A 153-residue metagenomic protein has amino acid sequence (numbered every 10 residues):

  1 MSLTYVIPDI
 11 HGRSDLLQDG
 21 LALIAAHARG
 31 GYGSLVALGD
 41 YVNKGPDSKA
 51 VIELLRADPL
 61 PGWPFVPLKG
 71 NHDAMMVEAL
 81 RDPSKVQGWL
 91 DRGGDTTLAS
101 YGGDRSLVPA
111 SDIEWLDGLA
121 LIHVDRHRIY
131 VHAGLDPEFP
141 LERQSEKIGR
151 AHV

Functional and structural regions predicted by a protein language model:
M1-E53: N-terminal active-site segment of His-dependent metallophosphoesterases
M1-Y5, V124-I129: Beta-strand-turn-beta hairpins that frame and shape the catalytic cleft of phosphate-ester-processing enzymes
P8, G39, K69-G70, V131: Single, functionally critical "micro-switch" positions that shape active/binding sites and transmembrane helices
H11, H72, G134: Anionic group-transfer/hydrolysis microenvironments
G31, K44-V124, P137, R143-E146 (+1 more regions): Active-site neighborhood of divalent metal-dependent phosphoester bond hydrolases
H127, H132-E138: Acidic, glycine-rich loop-and-strand cores that form catalytic or ligand-binding grooves in diverse globular domains
